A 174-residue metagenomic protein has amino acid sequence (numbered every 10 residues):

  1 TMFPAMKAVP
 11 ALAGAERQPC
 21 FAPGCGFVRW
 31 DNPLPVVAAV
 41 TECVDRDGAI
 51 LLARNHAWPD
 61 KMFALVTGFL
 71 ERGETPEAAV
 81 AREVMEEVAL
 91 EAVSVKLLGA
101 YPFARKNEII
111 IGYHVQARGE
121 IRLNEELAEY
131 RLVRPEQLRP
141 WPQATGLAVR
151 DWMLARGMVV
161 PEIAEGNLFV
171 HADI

Functional and structural regions predicted by a protein language model:
T1-A39: Acidic, metal-coordinating catalytic segment for phosphate/diphosphate chemistry, firing primarily on the Nudix
A11, E91-G99: A short coil-to-beta-strand element that immediately follows conserved catalytic motifs
R17-P19, V40, L52, G112-H114 (+1 more regions): Conserved hydrophobic/aromatic beta-strand scaffold that supports enzyme active sites
N32-P33, C43-E86: Conserved Nudix-box catalytic region and its N-terminal flanking loop in Nudix hydrolases and closely related
P35-V37, G48, I111, A128: Change "...and in nucleic-acid phosphodiester-cleaving endonucleases..." to "...and in nucleic-acid processing enzymes
C43-D47, H56, Q116-E120, P135-Q137: Short loop segments at secondary-structure junctions
G99-E126, R131, P135, W152: Active-site-adjacent beta-strand/loop module that shapes the phosphate/pyrophosphate-binding cleft
G119, L132-I174: Long C-terminal interaction/binding lobes of large macromolecular proteins
